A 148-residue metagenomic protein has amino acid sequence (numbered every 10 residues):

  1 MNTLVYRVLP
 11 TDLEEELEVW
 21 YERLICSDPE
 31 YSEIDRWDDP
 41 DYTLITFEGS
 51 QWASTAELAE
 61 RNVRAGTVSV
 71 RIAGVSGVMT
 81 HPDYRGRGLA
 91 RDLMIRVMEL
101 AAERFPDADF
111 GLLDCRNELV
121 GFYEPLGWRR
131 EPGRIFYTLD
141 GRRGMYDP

Functional and structural regions predicted by a protein language model:
M1-A53, G74: Short amphipathic alpha-helix that is part of the acyltransferase structural core
A53-S54, P132: A structural microfeature
V75-G86: A short, internal acetyl-CoA/4′-phosphopantetheine-binding micro-motif in the GNAT/acyltransferase core
Y84-R96: Conserved acetyl-CoA pyrophosphate-binding loop and the N-cap/start of the following alpha-helix in GNAT-like
A101-C115: Conserved GNAT acetyl-CoA-binding A-motif
L112-D114, E124, R129-P148: Conserved catalytic-core motifs of GNAT/GCN5-like acyltransferases
